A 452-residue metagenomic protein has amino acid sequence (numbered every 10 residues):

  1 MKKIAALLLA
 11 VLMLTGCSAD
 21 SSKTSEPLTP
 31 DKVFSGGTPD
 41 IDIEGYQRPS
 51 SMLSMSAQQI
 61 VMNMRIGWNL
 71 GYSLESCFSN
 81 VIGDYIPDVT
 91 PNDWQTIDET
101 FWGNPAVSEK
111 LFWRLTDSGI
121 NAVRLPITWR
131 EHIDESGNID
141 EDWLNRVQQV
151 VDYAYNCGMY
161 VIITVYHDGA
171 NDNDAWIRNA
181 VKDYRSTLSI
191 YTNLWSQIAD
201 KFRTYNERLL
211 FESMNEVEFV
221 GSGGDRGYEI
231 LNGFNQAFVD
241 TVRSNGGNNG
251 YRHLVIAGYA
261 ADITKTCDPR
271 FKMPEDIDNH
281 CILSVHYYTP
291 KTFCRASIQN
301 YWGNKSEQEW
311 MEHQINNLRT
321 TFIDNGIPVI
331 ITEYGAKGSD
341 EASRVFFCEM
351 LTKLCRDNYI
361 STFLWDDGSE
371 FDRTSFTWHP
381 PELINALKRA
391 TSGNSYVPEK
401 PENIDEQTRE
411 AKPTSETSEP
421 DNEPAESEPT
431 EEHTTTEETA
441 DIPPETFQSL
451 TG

Functional and structural regions predicted by a protein language model:
M1, D20-Y46, P401-G452: Intrinsically disordered, low-complexity repeat and linker tracts
K2-A10: Sec-dependent signal peptide recognition, specifically the positively charged N-region followed immediately by
T15-G16: C-terminal motif of bacterial Sec signal peptides marking the signal peptidase cleavage site
E26-A122: N-terminal carbohydrate-binding accessory modules
D42-E44, R185-Q299, Q314-K337, D357-I360: Active-site region of glycoside hydrolase catalytic domains
F101-A122, I133, G137-H167, A175-L210 (+1 more regions): An active-site-proximal structural segment forming one wall of the substrate-binding cleft that immediately precedes
M311-A386: Substrate-binding cleft of secreted/luminal carbohydrate-active enzymes
